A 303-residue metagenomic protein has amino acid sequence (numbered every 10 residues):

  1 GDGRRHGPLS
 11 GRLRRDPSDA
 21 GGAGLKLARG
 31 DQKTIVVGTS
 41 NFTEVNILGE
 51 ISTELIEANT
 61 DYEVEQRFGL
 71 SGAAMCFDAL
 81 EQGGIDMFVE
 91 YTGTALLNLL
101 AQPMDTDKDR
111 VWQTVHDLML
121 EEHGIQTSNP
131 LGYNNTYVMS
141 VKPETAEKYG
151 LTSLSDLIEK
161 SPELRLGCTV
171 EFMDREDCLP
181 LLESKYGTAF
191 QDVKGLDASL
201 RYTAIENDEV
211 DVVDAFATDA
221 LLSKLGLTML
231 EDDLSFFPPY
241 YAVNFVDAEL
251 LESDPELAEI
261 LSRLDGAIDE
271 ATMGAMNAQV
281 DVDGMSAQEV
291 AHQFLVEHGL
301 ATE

Functional and structural regions predicted by a protein language model:
D2-G24: C-terminal transmembrane helix and the adjacent membrane-cytosol boundary/short C-terminal tail of inner/organellar
A23-V37, S155-R165, V296-E303: Immediate post-signal peptide segment of exported/extracytoplasmic ligand-binding proteins
G30-E44, Y62-F68, P162-C168: Short, well-ordered beta-strand elements
T43-E63, E176, P180, S184: Short, polar/charged alpha-helical segment
A58-F68, P162-R165, E183-L196: A local structural motif
E65-D78, V170, Q191-T203: Short helix-initiation/N-cap motifs at beta->coil->alpha
L99-S128, E209, L221-S235: Ligand-binding "clamshell"
D109-L166, A248, G266-E270: A conserved helix-loop-strand patch within extracytoplasmic ligand-binding domains of the periplasmic binding
